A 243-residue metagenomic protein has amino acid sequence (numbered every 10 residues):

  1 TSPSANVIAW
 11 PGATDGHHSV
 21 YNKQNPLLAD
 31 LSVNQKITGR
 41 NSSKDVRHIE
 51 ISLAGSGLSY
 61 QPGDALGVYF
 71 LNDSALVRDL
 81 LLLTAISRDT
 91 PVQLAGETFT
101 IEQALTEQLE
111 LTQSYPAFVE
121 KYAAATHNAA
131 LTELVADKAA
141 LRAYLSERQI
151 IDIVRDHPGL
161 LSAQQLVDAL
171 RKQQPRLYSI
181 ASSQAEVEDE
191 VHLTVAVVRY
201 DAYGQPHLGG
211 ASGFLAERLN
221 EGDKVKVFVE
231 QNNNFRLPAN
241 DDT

Functional and structural regions predicted by a protein language model:
T1-T243: FNR-like FAD-binding dehydrogenase module
